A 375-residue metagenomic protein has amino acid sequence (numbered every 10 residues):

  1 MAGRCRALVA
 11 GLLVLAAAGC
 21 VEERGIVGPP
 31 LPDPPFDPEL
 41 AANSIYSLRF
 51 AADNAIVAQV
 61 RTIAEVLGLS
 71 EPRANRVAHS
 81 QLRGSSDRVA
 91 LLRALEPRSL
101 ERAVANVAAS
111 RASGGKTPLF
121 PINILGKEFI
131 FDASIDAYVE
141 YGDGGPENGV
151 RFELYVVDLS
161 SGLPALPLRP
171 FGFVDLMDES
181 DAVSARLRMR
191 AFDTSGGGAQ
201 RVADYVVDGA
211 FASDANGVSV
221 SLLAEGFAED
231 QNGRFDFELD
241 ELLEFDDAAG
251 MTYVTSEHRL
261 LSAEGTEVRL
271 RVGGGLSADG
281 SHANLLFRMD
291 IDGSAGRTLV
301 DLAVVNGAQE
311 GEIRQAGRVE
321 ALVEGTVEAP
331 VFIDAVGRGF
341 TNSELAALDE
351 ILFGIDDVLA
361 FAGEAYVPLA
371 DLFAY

Functional and structural regions predicted by a protein language model:
M1-V9: Bacterial N-terminal signal peptides that target proteins for export
G11-V14: Processing junctions and N-termini across compartments
A16-G19: C-terminal motif of bacterial Sec signal peptides marking the signal peptidase cleavage site
V21-R24, K127, P164-A165, R169 (+14 more regions): Surface-exposed charge patches in extracellular/virion surface proteins
V21-V150, R318-Y375: N-terminal "mature head" segments of proteins
L91-E229: Long, acidic/polar, low-complexity amphipathic helices and coiled-coil-like
G197-A199, T298-V304, D371-Y375: Composition-driven recognition of long, C-terminal low-complexity regions enriched in serine/threonine
N232-A346: Intrinsically disordered, low-complexity segments enriched in Gly and acidic/Ser/Thr residues that form flexible
